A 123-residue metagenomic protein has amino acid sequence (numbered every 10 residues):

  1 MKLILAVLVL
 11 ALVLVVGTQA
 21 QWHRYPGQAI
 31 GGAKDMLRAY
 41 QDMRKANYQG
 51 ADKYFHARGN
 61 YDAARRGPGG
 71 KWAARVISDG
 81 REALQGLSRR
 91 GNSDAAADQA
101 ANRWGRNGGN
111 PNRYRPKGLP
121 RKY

Functional and structural regions predicted by a protein language model:
K2-Y123: Intrinsically disordered, low-complexity, mixed-charge
